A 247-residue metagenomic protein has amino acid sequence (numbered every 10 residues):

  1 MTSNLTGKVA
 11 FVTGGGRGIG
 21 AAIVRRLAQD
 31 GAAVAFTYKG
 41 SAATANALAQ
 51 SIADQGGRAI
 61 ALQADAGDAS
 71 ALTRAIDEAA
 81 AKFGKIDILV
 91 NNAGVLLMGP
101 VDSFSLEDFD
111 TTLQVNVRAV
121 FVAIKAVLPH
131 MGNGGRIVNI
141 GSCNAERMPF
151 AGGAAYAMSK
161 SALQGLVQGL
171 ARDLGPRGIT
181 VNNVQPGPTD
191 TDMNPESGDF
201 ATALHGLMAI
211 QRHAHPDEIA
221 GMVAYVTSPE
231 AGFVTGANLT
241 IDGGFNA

Functional and structural regions predicted by a protein language model:
V9, G16-R17: Conserved glycine-rich cofactor-binding loop
A32-A47: Conserved glycine-rich Rossmann-like NAD(P)H-binding loop of the short-chain dehydrogenase/reductase
P100-V101, S105-D110, L204: Substrate-binding pocket helix/loop in short-chain dehydrogenase/reductase
I124, S159, V167: Active-site helix of classical SDR
R147, A224, T235-A247: Short C-terminal tail/terminal secondary-structure segment of NAD(P)H-dependent dehydrogenase/reductase domains
G175, T180, V234-G236: Short, small/polar-rich loop/turn modules that mediate ligand/substrate recognition or access, typified
M208-I219, E230: A conserved structural motif in NAD(P)-dependent oxidoreductases
